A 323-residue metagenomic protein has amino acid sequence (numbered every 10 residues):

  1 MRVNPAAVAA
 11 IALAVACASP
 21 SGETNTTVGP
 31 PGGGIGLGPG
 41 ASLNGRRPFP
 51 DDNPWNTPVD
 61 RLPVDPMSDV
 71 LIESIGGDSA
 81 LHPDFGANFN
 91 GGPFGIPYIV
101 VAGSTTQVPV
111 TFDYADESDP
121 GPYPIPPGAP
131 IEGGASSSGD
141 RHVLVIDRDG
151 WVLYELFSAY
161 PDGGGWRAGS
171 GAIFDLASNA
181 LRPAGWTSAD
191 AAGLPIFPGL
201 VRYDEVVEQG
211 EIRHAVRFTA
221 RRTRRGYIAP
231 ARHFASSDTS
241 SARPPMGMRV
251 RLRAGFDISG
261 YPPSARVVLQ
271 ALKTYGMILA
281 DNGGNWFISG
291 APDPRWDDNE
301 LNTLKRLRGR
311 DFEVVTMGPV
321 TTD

Functional and structural regions predicted by a protein language model:
M1-P5: Positively charged n-region of N-terminal signal peptides that target proteins for export
A7-A16: Bacterial N-terminal signal peptides
A9, E23, R46-R47: Secretory-pathway extracellular proteins and peptide precursors enriched for disulfide-bonded cysteines
V15-L37: Bacterial Sec-dependent N-terminal signal peptides
G29-D323: Short, surface-exposed polybasic-aromatic patches that bind anionic ligands, especially phosphate groups
